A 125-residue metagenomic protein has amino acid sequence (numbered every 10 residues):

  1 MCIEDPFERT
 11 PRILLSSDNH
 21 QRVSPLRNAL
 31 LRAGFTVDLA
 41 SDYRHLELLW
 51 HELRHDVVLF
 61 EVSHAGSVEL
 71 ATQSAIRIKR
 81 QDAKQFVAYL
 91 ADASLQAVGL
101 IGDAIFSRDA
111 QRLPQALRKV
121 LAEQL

Functional and structural regions predicted by a protein language model:
M1-R22, R27-A29, R80, L95 (+1 more regions): Non-catalytic signal-transmission and effector/linker regions of two-component phosphorelay proteins
L14-S16, V58-V62, V87-A91, S107: Conserved beta-strand segments of the P-loop GTPase G domain that flank and frequently precede/overlap
R27, W50-E52, A93-G102: Short loop/helix-cap segments at secondary-structure boundaries that form the rim of catalytic
G34-D42: Short hydrophobic/Thr-rich beta-strand motif most characteristic of the beta2 strand and flanking loop of CheY-like
A40, A104-D109: Short acidic-hydrophobic, aromatic-tinged amphipathic segments that line or gate anion-handling sites
S41-V57: Acidic, metal-coordinating helix/loop segments flanking the phosphotransfer/catalytic sites of two-component signaling
L59-D82: Conserved phosphotransfer microenvironments
I78-A97: A short, hydrophobic beta-strand element within the central beta-sheet of small alpha/beta folds
